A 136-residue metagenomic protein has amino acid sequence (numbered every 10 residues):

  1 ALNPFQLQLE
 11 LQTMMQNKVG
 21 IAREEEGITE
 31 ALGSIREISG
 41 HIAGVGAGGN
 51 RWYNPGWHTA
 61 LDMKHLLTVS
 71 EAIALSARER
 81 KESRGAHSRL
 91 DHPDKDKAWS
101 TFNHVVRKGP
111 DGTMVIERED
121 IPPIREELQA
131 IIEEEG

Functional and structural regions predicted by a protein language model:
A1-G136: Glycine- and aromatic-enriched mobile tails/lids
